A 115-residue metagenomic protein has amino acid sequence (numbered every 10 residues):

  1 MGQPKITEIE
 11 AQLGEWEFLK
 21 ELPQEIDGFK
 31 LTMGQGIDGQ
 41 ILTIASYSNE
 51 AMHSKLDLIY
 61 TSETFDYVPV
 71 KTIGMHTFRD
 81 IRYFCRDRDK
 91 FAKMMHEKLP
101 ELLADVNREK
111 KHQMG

Functional and structural regions predicted by a protein language model:
M1-S48, D105-G115: Negatively charged, low-complexity tracts enriched in Asp/Glu with abundant Ser/Thr
E50-E97: Intrinsically disordered, low-complexity regulatory segments enriched in Ser/Thr/Pro and charged residues
R86-G115: Surface-exposed beta-loop interaction hotspot
